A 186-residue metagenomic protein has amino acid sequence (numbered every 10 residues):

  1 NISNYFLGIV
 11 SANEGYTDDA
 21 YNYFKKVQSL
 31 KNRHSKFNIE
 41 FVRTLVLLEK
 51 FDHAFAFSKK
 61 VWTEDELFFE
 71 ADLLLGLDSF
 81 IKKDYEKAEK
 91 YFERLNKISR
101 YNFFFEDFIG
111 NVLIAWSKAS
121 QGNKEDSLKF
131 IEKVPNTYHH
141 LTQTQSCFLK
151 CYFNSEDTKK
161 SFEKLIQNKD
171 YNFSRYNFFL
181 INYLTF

Functional and structural regions predicted by a protein language model:
N1-F41, L47, A56: N-terminal leader/linker segments that initiate helical-solenoid repeat arrays
N1-N4, K31-N38, D65-L74, N102-L113 (+2 more regions): Generic helix N-cap/helix-start motif at coil->alpha-helix transitions
V10, T44, D78, S117 (+2 more regions): Residue-level signature for tetratricopeptide repeat
E14, L48, K82, Q121 (+1 more regions): Structural motif corresponding to the intra-repeat A-B loop/turn of tetratricopeptide repeats
Y21-K25, F51-E64, E86-S99, N123-N136 (+1 more regions): Alpha-helical repeat scaffolds
R33-F80: Mid-chain, structured segments of secreted extracytoplasmic proteins
I166, N177-F178, L184-F186: Alpha-helical protein-protein interaction modules
